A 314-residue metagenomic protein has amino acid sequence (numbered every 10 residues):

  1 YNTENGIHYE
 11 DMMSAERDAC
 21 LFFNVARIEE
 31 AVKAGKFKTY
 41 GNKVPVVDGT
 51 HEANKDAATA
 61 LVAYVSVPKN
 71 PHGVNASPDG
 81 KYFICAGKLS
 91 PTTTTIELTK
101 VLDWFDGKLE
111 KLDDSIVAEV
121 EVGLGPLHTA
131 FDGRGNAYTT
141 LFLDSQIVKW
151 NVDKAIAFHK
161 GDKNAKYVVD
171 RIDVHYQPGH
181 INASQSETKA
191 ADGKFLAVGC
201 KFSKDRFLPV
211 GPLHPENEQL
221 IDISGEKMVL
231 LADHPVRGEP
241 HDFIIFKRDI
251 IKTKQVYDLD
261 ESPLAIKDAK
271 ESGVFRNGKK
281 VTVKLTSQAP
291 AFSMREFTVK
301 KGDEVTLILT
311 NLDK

Functional and structural regions predicted by a protein language model:
Y1-G273, K280-T282, E304: Predominantly soluble domains enriched in secretory-pathway, periplasmic, or organellar proteins
P263-K314: Extracytoplasmic copper-binding redox domains, predominantly the cupredoxin/blue-copper superfamily
